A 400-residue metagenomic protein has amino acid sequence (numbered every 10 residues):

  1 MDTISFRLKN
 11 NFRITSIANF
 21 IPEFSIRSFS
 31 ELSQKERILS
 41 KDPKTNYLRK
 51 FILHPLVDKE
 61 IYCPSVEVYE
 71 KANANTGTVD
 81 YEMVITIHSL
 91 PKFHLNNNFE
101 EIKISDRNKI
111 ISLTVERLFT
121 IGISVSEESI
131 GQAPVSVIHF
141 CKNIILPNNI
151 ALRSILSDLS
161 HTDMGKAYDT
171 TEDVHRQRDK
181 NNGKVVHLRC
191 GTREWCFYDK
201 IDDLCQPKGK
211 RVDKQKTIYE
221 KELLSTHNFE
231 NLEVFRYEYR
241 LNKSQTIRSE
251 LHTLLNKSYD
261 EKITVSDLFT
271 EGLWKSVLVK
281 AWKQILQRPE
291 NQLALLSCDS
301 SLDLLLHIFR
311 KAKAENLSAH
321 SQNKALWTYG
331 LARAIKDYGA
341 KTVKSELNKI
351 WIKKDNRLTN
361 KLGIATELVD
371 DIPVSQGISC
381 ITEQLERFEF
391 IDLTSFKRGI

Functional and structural regions predicted by a protein language model:
M1-Y338, T342, L362-I400: Structured, helix-rich domain cores that form ligand/interaction pockets
V343-K353: Helix-turn-helix DNA-binding segment
K354-L358: Residues in the recognition helix of alpha-helical DNA-binding motifs
